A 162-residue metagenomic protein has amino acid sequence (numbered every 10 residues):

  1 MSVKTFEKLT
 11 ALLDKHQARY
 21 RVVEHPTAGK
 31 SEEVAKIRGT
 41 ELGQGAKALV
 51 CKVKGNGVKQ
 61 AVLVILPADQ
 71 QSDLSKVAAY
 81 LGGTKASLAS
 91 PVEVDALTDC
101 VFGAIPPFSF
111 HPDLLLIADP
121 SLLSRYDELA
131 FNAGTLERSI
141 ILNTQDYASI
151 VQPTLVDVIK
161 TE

Functional and structural regions predicted by a protein language model:
M1-E162: Extended, low-hydrophobicity, polar/charged segments
